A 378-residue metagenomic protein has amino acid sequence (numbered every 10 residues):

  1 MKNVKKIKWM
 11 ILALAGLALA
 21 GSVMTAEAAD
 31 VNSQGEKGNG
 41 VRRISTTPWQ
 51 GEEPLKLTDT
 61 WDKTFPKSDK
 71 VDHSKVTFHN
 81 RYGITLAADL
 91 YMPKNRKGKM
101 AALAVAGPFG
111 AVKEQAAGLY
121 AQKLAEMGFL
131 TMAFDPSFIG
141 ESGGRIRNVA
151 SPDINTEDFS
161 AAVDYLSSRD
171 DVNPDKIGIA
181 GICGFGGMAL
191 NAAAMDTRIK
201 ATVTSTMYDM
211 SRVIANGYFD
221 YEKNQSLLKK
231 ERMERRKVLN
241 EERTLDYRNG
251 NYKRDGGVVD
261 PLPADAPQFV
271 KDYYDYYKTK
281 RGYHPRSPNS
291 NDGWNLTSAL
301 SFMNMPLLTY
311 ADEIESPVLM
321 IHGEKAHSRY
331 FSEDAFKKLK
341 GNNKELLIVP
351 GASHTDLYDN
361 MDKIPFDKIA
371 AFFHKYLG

Functional and structural regions predicted by a protein language model:
G51-G98: N-terminal cap/lid segment of alpha/beta-hydrolase-fold proteins
G98-P108: Short beta-strand element of the alpha/beta-hydrolase
G110-Q122, P136: The serine-hydrolase catalytic nucleophile loop
K123-G143: Conserved alpha/beta-hydrolase
V149-D170: Alpha/beta-hydrolase active-site loop
N191-Y276: Alpha/beta-hydrolase-fold enzymes
I314, M320-H322: Short beta-strand/loop motif that positions the catalytic acidic residue of the alpha/beta-hydrolase fold
A352-K363: Catalytic histidine-centered segment of alpha/beta-hydrolase-like enzymes
